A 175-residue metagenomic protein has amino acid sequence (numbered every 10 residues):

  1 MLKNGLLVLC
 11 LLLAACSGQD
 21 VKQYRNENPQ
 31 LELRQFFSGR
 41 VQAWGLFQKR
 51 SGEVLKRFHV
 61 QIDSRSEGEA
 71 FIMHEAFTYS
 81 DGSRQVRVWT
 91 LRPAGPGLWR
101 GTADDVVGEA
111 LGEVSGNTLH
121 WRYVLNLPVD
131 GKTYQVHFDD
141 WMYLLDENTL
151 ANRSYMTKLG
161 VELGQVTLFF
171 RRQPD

Functional and structural regions predicted by a protein language model:
M1-L6: Bacterial N-terminal signal peptides that target proteins for export
L12-A15: C-terminal motif of bacterial Sec signal peptides marking the signal peptidase cleavage site
S17-D20: Bacterial signal peptide processing site
Y24-R40: N-terminal helix-cap/turn-to-beta initiation motif at the start of protein domains
F37-G45, N152: A short, Trp-centered hydrophobic/proline-enriched beta-strand micro-motif
W44, Q48-V129: Central antiparallel beta-sheet cores of small beta-barrel/beta-sandwich binding domains
V54-V60, T133-F138, E162-V166: Amphipathic hydrophobic-ligand
D139-D175: Glycine-rich, aromatic-bearing surface loops/beta-hairpins
